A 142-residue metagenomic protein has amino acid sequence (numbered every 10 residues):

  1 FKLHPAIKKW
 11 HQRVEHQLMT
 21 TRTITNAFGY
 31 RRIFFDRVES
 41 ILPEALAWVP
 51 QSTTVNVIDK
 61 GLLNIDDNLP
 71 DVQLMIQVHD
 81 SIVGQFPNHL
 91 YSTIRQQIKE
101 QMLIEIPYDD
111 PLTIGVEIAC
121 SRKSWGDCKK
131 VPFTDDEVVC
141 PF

Functional and structural regions predicted by a protein language model:
F1-F142: Conserved catalytic core of nucleotide polymerization and phosphodiester-bond processing enzymes
